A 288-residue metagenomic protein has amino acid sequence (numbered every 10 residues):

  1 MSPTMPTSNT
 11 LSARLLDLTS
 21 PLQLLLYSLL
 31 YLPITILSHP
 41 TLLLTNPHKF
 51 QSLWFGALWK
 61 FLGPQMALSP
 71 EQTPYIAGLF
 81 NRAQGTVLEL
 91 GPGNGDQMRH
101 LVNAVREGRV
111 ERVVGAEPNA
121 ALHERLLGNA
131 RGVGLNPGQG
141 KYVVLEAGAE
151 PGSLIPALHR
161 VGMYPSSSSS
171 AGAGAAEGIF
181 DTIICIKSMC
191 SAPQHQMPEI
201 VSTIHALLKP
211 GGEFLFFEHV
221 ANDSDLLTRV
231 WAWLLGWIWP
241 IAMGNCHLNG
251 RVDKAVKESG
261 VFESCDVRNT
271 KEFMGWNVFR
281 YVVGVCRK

Functional and structural regions predicted by a protein language model:
F55, M66, F217-R280: C-terminal alpha-helical "lid/dimerization" subdomain adjacent to the S-adenosyl-L-methionine
A57, F61-T86, D96-A104: Conserved alpha-helix/loop element of class I SAM-dependent methyltransferases that forms part of the SAM/SAH-binding
L88-R160: Class I SAM-dependent methyltransferase SAM/SAH-binding core
P151-E177: Short conserved loop adjoining the S-adenosyl-L-methionine
I184: A conserved beta-strand element that flanks and buttresses the S-adenosyl-L-methionine
S191-T203: A short, conserved alpha-helix within the catalytic core of class I
L208-F214: Short glycine-dipeptide loop
Y281-K288: C-terminal lobe and adjacent flexible extensions of AdoMet/dcAdoMet transferase-like proteins
